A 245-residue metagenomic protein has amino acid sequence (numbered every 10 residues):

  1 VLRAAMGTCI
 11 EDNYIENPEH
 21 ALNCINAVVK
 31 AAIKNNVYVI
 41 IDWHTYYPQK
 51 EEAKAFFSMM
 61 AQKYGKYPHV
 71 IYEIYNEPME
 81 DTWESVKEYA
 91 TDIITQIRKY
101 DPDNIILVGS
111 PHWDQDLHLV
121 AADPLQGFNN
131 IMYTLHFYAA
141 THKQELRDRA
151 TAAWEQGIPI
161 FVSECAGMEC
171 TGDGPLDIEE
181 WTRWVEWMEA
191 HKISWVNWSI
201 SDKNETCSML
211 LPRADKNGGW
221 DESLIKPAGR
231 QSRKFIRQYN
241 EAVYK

Functional and structural regions predicted by a protein language model:
V1-K34: Active-site-adjacent substrate/metal-binding segments within catalytic domains of carbohydrate-active enzymes
V1-M6, V37-W43, I71-I74: Short beta-strand segments at enzyme active-site cores
I10-Y14, D42-W43, W195: A short, mixed-charge helix-start or loop-turn motif at secondary-structure junctions
N13-E16, P48-Q49, D103: Short, mixed-charge, low-aromatic patches
A21-I40, H44-K50, Y64-G65: Active-site acidic/histidine proton-transfer and metal-coordination neighborhood in alpha/beta enzyme cores
V37-Y38, K50, K54-I71, Y75-K203 (+1 more regions): Extracellular glycoside hydrolase catalytic/binding regions
